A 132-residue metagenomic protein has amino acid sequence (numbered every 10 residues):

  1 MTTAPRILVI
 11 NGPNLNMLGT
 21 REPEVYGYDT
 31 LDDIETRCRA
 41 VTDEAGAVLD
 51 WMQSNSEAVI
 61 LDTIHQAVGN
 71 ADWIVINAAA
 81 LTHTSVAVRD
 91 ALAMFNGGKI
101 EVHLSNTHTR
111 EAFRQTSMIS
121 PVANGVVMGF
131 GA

Functional and structural regions predicted by a protein language model:
T3-I7: Extreme N-terminal starter segment of soluble prokaryotic enzymes
P13-L15, A79-T82, S105-T107: Short glycine-rich anion-binding loops that position phosphate/pyrophosphate groups of nucleotides and phosphorylated
L18-D32: Glycine- and acidic-residue-enriched helix-capping/strand-helix junction motifs
V48-A58: Short beta->alpha junction loops
D50-W51, I100, T109-A132: Short, glycine-/small-residue-rich phosphate/pyrophosphate-handling segment
V59-T63: Short acidic active-site motifs
Q66, S85-G97: Short Gly/Thr/Asp-enriched flexible loops that form oxyanion-binding sites at enzyme active sites
A67-I74: Short acidic/histidine-rich motifs immediately flanking catalytic phosphotransfer sites in two-component signaling
